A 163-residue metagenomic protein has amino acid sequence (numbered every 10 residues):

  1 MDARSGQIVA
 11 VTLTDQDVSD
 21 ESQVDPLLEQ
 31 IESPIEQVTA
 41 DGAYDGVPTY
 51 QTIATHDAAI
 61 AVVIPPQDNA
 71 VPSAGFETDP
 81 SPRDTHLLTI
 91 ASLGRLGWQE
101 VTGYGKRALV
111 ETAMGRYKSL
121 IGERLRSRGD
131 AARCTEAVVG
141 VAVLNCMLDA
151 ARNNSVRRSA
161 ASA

Functional and structural regions predicted by a protein language model:
M1-A59, V63-Q67, A74, K118 (+3 more regions): Polybasic low-complexity intrinsically disordered regions
Y44-K118, S127: Helix-centered, glycine/charged polyanion-binding patches within enzymatic domains that contact phosphate-containing
L96-A163: Basic, amphipathic alpha-helical segments enriched in Lys/Arg and hydrophobic/aromatic residues
